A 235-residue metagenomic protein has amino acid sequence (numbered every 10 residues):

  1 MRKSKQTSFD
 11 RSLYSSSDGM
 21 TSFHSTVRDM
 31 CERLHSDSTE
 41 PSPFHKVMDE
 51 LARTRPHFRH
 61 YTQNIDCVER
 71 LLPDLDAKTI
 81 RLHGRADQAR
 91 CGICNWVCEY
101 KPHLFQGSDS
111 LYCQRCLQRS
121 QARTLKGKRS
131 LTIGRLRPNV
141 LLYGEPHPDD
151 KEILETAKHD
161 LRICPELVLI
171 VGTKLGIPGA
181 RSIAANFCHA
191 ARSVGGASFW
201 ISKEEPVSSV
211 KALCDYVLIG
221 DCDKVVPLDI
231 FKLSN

Functional and structural regions predicted by a protein language model:
M1-N235: Conserved catalytic core of sirtuin-type NAD+-dependent deacylases
